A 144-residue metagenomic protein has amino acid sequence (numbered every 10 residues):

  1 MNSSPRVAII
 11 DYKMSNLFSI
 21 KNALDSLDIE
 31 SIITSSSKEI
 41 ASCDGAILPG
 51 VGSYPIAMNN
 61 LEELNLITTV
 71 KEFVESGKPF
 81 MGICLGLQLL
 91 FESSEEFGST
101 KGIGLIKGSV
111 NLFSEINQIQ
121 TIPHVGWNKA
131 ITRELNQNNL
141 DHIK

Functional and structural regions predicted by a protein language model:
N2-A8: Extreme N-terminal starter segment of soluble prokaryotic enzymes
I20: Divalent-cation-assisted or electrostatically stabilized phosphate/pyrophosphate-binding catalytic cores
C43: An anion/phosphate-binding loop that grips the pyrophosphate of nucleotide cofactors and donors
I47-P49: Structural motif
G52-V125: Cysteine-nucleophile active-site neighborhood
W127-K144: Catalytic beta-strand/loop cores that center a nucleophilic Ser/Cys/Thr and support acyl-enzyme chemistry
